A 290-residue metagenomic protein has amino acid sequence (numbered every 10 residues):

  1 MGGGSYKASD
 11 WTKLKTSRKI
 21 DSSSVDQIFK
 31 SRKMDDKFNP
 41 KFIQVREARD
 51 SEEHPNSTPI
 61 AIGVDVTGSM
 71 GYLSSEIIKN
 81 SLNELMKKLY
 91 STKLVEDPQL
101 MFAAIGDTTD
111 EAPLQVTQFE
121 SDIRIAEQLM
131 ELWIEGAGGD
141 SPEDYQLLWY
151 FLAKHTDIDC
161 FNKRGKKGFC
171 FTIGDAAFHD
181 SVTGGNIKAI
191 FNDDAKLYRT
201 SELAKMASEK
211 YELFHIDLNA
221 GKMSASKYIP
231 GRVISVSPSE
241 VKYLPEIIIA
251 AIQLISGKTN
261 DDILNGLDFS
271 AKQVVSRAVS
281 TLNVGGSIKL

Functional and structural regions predicted by a protein language model:
M1-L290: Acidic, low-complexity intrinsically disordered regions
